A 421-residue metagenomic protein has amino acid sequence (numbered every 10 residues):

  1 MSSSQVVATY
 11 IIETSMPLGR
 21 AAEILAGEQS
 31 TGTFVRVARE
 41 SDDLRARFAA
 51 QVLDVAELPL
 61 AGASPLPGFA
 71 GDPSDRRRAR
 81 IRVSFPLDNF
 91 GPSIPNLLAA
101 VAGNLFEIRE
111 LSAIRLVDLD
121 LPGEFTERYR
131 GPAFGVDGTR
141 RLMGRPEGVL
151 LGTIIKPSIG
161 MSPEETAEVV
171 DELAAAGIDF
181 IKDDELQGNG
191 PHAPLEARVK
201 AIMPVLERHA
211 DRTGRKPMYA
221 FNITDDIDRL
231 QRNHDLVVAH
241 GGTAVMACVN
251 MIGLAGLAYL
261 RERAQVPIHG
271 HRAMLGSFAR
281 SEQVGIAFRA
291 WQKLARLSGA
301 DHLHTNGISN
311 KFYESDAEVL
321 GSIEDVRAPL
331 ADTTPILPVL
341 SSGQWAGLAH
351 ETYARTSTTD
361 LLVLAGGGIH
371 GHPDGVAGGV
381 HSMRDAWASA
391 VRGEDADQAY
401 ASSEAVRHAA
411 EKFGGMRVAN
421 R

Functional and structural regions predicted by a protein language model:
M1-A174: N-terminal capping/small domains of soluble enzymes
Y10-M16, V149-A167, P217-R229, M274-I286 (+1 more regions): Active-site mouth loops of central-metabolism enzymes
Q29-F34, R45-F48, V55-E57, P194-F221 (+4 more regions): Alpha-helix-loop-beta-strand connector modules within alpha/beta enzyme cores
V37-A38, F180-E185, N189, H209-P217 (+2 more regions): Flexible, glycine/charged-enriched surface loops at secondary-structure junctions
L173, T352, M383: Conserved, mostly hydrophobic/aromatic
I178-V199, G307-E314: Glycine-rich, proline-tolerant flexible connector loops at the mouths of alpha/beta enzymes
Q231-D235, H240-A365, G378: Catalytic alpha/beta core domains of metabolic enzymes, predominantly
G375-R421: Extended, intrinsically disordered, low-complexity segments
